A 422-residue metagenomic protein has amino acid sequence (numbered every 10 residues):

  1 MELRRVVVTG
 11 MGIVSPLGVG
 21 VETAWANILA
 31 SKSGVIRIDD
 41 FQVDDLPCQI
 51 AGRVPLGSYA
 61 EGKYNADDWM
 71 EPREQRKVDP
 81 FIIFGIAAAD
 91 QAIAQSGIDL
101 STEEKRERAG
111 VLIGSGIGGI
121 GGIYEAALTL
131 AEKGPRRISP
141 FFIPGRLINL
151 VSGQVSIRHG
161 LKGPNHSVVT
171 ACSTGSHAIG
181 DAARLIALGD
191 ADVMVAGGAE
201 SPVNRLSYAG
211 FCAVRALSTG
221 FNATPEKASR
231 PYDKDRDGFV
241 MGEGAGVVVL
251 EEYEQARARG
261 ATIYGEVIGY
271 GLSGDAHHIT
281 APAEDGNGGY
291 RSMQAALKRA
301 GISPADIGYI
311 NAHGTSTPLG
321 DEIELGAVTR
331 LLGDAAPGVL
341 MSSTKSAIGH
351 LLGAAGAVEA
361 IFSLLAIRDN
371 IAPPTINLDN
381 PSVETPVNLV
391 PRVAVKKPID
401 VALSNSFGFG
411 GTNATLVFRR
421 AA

Functional and structural regions predicted by a protein language model:
M1-E74, S96, E254-E266, I361-T375 (+1 more regions): ACP-dependent fatty acid/polyketide chain-elongation machinery
M1-V8, E103-R106, A300-D306, P337 (+1 more regions): Flexible, low-complexity linker/loop segments at domain and module junctions
R5-T9, I36-R37, T224-A300, Y309: Condensing-enzyme catalytic core mediating Claisen C-C bond formation in acyl metabolism
V8, L29-T170, A199-G210, P304-E322: Conserved beta-ketoacyl condensing-enzyme motif
L46-L56, I120-G122, S201-S229, G271-R291 (+2 more regions): Active-site-adjacent elements of ketosynthase-type condensing enzymes
G85-I98, I148-V151, S156-E200, F239-A261 (+2 more regions): Active-site-proximal alpha-helical scaffold in enzymes
A92-K105, A256-I263, M293-Y309, L331-A335: Phosphate/pyrophosphate-binding loops at sites that engage ATP/ADP/AMP, CoA/4′-phosphopantetheine, polyphosphate
E132-S139, H177-G180, R184, L188 (+5 more regions): Glycine-/small-residue-rich "gating" segment that lines the acyl/pantetheine channel and substrate pocket
